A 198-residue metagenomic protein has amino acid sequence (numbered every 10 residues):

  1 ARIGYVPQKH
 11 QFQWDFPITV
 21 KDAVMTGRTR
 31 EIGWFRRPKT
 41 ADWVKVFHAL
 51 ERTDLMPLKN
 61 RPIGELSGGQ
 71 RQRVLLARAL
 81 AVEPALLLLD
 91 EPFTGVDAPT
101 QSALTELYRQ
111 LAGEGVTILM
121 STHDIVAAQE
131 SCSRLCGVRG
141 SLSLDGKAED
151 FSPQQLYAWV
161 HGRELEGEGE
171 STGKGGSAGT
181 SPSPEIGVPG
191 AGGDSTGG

Functional and structural regions predicted by a protein language model:
M25, T40-L58: Conserved ABC ATPase "signature" region
P62-L66, Q70: Conserved ABC ATPase signature
E83: Conserved catalytic motifs of ABC-family nucleotide-binding domains
L87-D90: Catalytic Walker B motif of ABC-type/P-loop ATPase nucleotide-binding domains
A98-T100: Helix N-cap at the start of a conserved alpha-helix in ABC-type nucleotide-binding domains
T122-H123: H-loop/switch region of ABC-family ATPase nucleotide-binding domains
S141-E164: Conserved beta-strand-loop-alpha-helix hinge in the C-terminal portion of ABC ATPase nucleotide-binding domains
